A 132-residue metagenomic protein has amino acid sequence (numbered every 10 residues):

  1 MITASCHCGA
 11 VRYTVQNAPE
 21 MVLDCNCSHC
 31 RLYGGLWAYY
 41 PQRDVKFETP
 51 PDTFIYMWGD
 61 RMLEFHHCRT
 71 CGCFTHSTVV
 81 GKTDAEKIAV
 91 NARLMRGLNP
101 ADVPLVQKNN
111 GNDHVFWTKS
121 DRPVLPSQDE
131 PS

Functional and structural regions predicted by a protein language model:
M1-S5, A10-S132: A short Gly-Trp-Pro
